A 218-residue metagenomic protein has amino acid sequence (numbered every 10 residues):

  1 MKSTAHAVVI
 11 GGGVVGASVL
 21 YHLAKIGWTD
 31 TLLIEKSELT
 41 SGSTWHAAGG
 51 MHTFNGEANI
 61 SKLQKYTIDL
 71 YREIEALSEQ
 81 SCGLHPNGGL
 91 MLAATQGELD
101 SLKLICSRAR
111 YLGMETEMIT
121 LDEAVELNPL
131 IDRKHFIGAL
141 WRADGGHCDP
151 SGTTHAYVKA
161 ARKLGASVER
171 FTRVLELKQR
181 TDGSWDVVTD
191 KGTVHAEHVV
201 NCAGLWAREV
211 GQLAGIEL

Functional and structural regions predicted by a protein language model:
M1-V15, L32: Beta1/beta-strand and adjacent pyrophosphate-binding region of the FAD-binding site in flavoprotein oxidoreductases
V15, L39, W206: Conserved Rossmann-like nucleotide-cofactor binding loop
L20, A24-K25, A160: Gly/Ala-rich phosphate-binding loop of Rossmann-like dinucleotide-binding domains, activating on the conserved
A24-W45: Glycine-rich FAD pyrophosphate-binding loop
E35, T120, R170-T172: Short loop/edge segments at beta-strand edges and connector loops that shape dinucleotide/nucleotide cofactor-binding
G49-L127: Dinucleotide-binding Rossmann-like beta1-alpha1 core, especially the glycine-rich loop that anchors the ADP
L140-H198, C202-E209: Helical element adjacent to the flavin cofactor pocket in flavoenzyme catalytic cores
E209-L218: Glycine-rich beta-alpha-beta "Rossmann" dinucleotide-binding loop(s) and their flanking helix/strand
